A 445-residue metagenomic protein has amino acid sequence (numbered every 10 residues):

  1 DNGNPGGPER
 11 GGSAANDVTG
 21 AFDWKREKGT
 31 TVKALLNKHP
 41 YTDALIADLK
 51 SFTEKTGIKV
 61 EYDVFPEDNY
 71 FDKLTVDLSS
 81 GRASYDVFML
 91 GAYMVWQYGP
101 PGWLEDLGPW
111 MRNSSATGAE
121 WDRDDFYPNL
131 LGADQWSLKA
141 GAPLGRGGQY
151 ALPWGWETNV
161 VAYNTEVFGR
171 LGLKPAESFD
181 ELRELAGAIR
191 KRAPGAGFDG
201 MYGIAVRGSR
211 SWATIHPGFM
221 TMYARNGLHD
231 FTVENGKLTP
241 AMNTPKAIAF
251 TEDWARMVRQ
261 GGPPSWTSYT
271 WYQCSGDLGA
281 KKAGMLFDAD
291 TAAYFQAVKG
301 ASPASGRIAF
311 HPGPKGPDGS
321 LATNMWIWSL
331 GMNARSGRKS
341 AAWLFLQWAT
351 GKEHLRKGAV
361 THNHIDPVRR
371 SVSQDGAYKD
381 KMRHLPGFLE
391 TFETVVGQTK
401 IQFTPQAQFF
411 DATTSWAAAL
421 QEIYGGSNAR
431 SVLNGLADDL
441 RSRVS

Functional and structural regions predicted by a protein language model:
G12-R26, V95-T158, A309-H311, D380: Hinge/lid segment of periplasmic solute-binding proteins
W24-R26, G108-N129, P194-G195, V206-S209 (+4 more regions): Short, solvent-exposed loop/beta-turn-alpha elements that line the ligand-binding surface or hinge of extracytoplasmic
K28-H39, I58-D63, D86-V87, I204: Short, well-ordered beta-strand elements
A47-A133, G169-E177, S275-D277, K281-M285 (+1 more regions): Extracytoplasmic "Venus flytrap"/periplasmic binding protein-like
S51, W110, S275, T291-G300 (+2 more regions): Mature extracytoplasmic/periplasmic domains
S137-W154, N159, R183-T239, A283: Extracytoplasmic/periplasmic solute-binding protein
L185-R190, N226, V233-S268: Glycine-centered hinge/linker elements that transmit conformational signals in sensory and ligand-binding systems
G236, T323, P367, H384-L440 (+1 more regions): C-terminal capping/gating helix-and-loop segments adjacent to ligand/active sites or protein-protein/ligand interfaces
